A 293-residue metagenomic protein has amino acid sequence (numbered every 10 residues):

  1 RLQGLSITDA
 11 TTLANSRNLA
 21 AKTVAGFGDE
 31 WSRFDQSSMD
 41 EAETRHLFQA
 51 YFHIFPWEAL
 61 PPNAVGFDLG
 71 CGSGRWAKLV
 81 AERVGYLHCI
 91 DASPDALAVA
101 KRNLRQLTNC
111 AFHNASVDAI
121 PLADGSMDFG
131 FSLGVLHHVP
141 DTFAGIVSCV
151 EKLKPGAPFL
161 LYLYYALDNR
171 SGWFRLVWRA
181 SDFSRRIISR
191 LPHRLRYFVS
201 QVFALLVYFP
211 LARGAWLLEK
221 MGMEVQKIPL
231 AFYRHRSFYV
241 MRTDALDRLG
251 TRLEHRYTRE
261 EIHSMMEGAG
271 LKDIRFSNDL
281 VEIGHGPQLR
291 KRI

Functional and structural regions predicted by a protein language model:
R1-P121, F129, L253-H255, E261 (+2 more regions): Conserved N-terminal segment of class I S-adenosyl-L-methionine
P121-A123, P140: GHKL-family ATP-binding catalytic core of two-component histidine kinases
D128-P140: A short SAM/SAH-binding and catalytic strip from SAM-dependent methyltransferases
F143-P155: A short glycine-rich, Lys/Arg-flanked "PGG" loop and its adjoining helix->strand segment in the class I
P158-R190, F198-S200: Conserved class I S-adenosyl-L-methionine
R186-E267: Substrate-binding/catalytic lobe of Class I Rossmann-like enzymes that use SAM or dcSAM, i.e., the mid-to-C-terminal
